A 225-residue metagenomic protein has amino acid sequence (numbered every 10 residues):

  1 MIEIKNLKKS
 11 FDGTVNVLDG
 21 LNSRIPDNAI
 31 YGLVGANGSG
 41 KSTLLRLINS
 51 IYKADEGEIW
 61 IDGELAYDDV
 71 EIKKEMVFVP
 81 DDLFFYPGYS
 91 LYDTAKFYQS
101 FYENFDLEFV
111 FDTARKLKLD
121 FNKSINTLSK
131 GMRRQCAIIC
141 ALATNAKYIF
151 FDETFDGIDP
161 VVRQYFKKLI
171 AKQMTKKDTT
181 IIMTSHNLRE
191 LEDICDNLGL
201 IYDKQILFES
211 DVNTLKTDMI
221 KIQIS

Functional and structural regions predicted by a protein language model:
Y31-A36: The feature captures the beta-strand-to-loop junction immediately N-terminal to the Walker
N49: Helix-to-loop junction immediately C-terminal to a conserved catalytic motif
G57-I72: Conserved ABC transporter NBD signature motif
P80-C136: ABC-family P-loop ATPase nucleotide-binding domains
I149-E153: Catalytic Walker B motif of ABC-type/P-loop ATPase nucleotide-binding domains
P160-V162: Helix N-cap at the start of a conserved alpha-helix in ABC-type nucleotide-binding domains
F166-S225: ABC transporter nucleotide-binding domain
